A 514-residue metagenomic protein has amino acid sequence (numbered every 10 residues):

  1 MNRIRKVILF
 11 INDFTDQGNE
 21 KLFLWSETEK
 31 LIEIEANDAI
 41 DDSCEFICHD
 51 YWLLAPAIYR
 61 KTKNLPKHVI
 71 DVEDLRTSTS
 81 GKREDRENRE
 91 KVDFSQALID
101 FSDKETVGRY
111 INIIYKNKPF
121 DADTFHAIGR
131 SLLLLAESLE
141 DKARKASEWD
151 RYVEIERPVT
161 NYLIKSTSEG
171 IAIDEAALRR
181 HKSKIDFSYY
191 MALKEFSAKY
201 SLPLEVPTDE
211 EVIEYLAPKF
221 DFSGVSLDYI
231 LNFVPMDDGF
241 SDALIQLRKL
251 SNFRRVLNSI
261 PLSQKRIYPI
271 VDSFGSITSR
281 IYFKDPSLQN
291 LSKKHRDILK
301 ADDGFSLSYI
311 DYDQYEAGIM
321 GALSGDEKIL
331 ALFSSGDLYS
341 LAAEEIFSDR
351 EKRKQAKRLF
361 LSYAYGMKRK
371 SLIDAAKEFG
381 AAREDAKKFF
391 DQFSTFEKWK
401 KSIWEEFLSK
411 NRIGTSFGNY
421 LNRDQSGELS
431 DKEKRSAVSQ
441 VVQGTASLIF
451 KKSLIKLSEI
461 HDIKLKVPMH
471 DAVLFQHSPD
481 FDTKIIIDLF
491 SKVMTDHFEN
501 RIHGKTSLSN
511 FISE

Functional and structural regions predicted by a protein language model:
M1-E20, A127-Q289, S306, I449 (+3 more regions): Conserved "right-hand" nucleotidyltransferase catalytic core of DNA-directed polymerases
R5-V7, D13, Q17-A143: Conserved DEDDh/DEDDy metal-dependent 3′-5′ exonuclease domain
C44-L53, D311, V467, A472-H477: Short glycine-rich phosphate-binding loop at a beta-alpha junction
W52-K63, E73-R83, L216-P218, D313-K328 (+1 more regions): Short active-site loop/helix that positions an aromatic residue
D71, A301-E316, F360-M367, L372-K377: Conserved catalytic palm subdomain of right-hand nucleotidyl-transferase polymerases, strongest for RNA-directed enzymes
R76, K82-S95, S273-E351: Function-dense linear segments that define catalytic or interfacial modules in macromolecule-processing proteins
S168, E344-L465, T506-N510: Conserved catalytic core of nucleic-acid polymerases
I185-E205, F393-F396, D480-E514: Polymerase palm active-site segment centered on the conserved acidic dipeptide of motif C
